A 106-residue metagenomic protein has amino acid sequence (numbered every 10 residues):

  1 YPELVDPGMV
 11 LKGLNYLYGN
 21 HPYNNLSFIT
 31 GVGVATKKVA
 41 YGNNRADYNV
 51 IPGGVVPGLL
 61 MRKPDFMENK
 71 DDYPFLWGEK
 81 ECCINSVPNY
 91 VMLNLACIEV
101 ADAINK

Functional and structural regions predicted by a protein language model:
Y1-K106: Aromatic (Trp/Tyr) and acidic
